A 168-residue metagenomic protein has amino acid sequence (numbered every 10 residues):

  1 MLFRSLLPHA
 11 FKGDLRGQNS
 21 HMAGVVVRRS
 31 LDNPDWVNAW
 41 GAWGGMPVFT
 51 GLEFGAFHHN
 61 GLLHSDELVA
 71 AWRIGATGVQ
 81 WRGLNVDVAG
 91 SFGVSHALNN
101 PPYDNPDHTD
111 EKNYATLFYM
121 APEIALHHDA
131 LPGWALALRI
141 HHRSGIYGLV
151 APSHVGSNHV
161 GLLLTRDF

Functional and structural regions predicted by a protein language model:
S5-G13, V25, N38: Terminal targeting/leader modules
A10-Q18, H108-N113: Outer-membrane beta-barrel pore domains
L15-N19, P152-G156: Short, contiguous, pocket-lining structural segments that sit at or immediately flank catalytic/ligand-binding sites
N19-G24, T116: Phosphate/oxyanion-binding active-site loops and adjacent basic polyanion-contact surfaces
H21, I140-S144, H159: Histidine-centered active-site/metal-ligand motif
G24-F54: A glycine-rich, hydrophobic loop/mini-helix early in the fold
R29-D35, G55-H154, T165-F168: Outer-membrane beta-barrel transmembrane domain signature
